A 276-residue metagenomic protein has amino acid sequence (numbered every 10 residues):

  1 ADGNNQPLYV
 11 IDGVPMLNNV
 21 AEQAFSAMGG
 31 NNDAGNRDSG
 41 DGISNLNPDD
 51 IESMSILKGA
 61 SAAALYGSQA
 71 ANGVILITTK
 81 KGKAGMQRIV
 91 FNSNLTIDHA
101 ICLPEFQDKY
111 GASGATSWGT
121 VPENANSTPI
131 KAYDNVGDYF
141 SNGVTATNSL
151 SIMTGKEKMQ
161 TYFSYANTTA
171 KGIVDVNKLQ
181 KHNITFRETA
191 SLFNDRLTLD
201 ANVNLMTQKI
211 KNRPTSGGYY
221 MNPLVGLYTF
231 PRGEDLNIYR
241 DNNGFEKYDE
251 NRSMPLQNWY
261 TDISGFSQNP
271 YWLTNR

Functional and structural regions predicted by a protein language model:
D2-G3, P7, M16-N47, G73 (+4 more regions): Residues embedded in well-ordered regular secondary structure
L8-V10, V90-N92, Y162-T168, N183-R187 (+1 more regions): Outer-envelope exported proteins of Gram-negative bacteria
G13, M54, I75-I77: Non-catalytic regulatory/gating segments with a bias toward low-complexity or hydrophobic composition
P48-L57: Phosphoinositide-dependent membrane-docking surfaces
E52, L179, T185-E188: A conserved hydrophobic secondary-structure block that centers on an alpha-helix together with its immediately flanking
L57, T78-K80, S151-G155, S164 (+2 more regions): Transmembrane beta-barrel domains of outer membrane proteins
S61, G67-A71, T79-K81: Periplasmic N-terminal soluble interaction domains immediately after the signal peptide in Gram-negative
V74-L76, T147-S149, N183-R187: Membrane-embedded beta-strand positions in outer-membrane beta-barrel channels/transporters
